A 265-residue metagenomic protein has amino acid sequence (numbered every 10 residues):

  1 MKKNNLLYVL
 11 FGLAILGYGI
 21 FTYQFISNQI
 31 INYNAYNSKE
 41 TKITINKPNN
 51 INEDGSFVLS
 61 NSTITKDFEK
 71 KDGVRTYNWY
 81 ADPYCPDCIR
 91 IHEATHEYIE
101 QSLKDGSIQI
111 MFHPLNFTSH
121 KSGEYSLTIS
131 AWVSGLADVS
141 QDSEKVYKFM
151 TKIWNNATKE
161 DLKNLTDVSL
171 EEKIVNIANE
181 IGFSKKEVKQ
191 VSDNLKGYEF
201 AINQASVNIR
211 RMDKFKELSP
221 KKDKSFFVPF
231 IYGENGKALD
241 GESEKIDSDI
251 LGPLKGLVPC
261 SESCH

Functional and structural regions predicted by a protein language model:
K2-Y36, V175-H265: C-terminal cap of thioredoxin/glutaredoxin-like
F25-K71: N-terminal, intrinsically disordered, polar/charged segments of Gram-positive cell-envelope systems that serve as
K70-K71, L103-D105, K222-S225: Extracellular/periplasmic catalytic domains that process cell-envelope and extracellular macromolecules
K70-P86, H92, Q109-P114: Short active-site neighborhood of thiol/selenol oxidoreductases, capturing the structured segment around
G73-T76, D105-I110, V139-K148, I181-E187 (+2 more regions): Loop/turn elements at helix/coil->beta-strand transitions in domains of secreted/extracellular proteins
R75, P83, S130-A131, P229: Residue-level detector of short, conserved catalytic/binding motifs and their immediate flanks
Y80-D82, H113-N116, I153-W154, E234-G236 (+1 more regions): Active-site-proximal beta-strand/loop segments in catalytic clefts of secreted hydrolases
I89-I174: Structural alpha/beta surface segment adjacent to cysteine/selenocysteine redox centers across thiol/disulfide enzymes
